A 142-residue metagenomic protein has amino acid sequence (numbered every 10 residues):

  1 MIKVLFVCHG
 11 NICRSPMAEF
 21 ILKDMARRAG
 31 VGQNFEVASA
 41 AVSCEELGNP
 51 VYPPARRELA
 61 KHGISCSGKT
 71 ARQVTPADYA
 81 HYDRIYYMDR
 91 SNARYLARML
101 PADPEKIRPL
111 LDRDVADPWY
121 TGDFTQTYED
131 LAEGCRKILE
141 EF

Functional and structural regions predicted by a protein language model:
M1-Y79, F142: Conserved active-site segments centered on acidic
D78, R84, M88-F142: Phosphate-binding/catalytic loops
